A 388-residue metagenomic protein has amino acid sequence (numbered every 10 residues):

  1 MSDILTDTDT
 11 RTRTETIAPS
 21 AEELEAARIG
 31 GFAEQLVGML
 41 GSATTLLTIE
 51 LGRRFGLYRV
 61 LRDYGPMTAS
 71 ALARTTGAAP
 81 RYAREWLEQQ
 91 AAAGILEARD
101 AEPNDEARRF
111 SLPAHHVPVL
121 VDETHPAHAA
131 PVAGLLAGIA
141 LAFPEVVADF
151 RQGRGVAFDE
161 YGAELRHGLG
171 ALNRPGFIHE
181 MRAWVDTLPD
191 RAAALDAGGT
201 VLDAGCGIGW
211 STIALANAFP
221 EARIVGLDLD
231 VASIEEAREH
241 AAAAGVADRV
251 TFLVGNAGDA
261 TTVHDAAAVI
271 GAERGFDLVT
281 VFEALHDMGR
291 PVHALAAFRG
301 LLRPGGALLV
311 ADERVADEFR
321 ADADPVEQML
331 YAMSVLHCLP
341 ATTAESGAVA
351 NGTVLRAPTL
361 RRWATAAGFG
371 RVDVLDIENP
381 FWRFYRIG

Functional and structural regions predicted by a protein language model:
E23, A27, E34-G52, R59-V60 (+1 more regions): Conserved Class I S-adenosyl-L-methionine-dependent methyltransferase catalytic core
A69-R74: A short acidic, leucine-rich amphipathic alpha-helix
A78-Q89: Short amphipathic alpha-helical interaction segments
A140-L295: Conserved adenosyl
T200, G305-A307: Short glycine-centered segments of the SAM/dcSAM-binding site in methyltransferase folds
V292-P304: A short glycine-rich, Lys/Arg-flanked "PGG" loop and its adjoining helix->strand segment in the class I
A311-A367, D373: C-terminal alpha-helical "lid/dimerization" subdomain adjacent to the S-adenosyl-L-methionine
G368-G388: Core SAM-dependent methyltransferase catalytic element
